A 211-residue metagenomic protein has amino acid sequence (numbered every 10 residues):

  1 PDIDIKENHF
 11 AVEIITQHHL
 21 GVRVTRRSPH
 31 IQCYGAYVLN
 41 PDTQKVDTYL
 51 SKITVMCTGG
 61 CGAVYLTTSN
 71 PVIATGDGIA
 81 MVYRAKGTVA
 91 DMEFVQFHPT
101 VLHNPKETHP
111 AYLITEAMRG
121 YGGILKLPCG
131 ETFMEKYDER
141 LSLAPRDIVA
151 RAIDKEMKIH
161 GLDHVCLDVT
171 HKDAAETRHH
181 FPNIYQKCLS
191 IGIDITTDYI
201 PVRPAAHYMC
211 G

Functional and structural regions predicted by a protein language model:
P1-I53, Y208: Feature captures the FAD/FMN-dependent oxidoreductase FAD-binding
A11, G60-G62, P71, F94-N104: Acidic, glycine-rich active-site loops and adjacent beta-strand->loop/helix elements that engage anionic groups
I31, G76, M118-Y121: Short, solvent-exposed loop/turn segments at the edges of secondary structure
K45, A63-V64: Short glycine-rich, flexible loops that bind phosphorylated cofactors or substrates
Y49-G59, V82, G130: Short hydrophobic core segments
V64-A85: A conserved FAD-binding loop/helix module that cradles the flavin
M81, G87-A206: An anion/pyrophosphate-binding glycine-rich loop and adjacent beta-alpha core in soluble alpha-beta enzymes
G211: Glycine-rich phosphate/ribose-binding loops and adjacent secondary-structure elements that form binding surfaces
